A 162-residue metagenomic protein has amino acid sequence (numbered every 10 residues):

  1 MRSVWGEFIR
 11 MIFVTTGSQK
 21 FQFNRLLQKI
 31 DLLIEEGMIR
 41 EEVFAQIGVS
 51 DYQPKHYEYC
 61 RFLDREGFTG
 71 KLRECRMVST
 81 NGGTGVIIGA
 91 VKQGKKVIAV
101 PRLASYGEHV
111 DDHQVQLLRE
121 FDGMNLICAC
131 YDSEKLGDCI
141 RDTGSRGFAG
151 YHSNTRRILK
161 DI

Functional and structural regions predicted by a protein language model:
R2-I162: Nucleotide-activated sugar donor-binding and catalytic core shared by glycosyltransferases and related lipid-linked
